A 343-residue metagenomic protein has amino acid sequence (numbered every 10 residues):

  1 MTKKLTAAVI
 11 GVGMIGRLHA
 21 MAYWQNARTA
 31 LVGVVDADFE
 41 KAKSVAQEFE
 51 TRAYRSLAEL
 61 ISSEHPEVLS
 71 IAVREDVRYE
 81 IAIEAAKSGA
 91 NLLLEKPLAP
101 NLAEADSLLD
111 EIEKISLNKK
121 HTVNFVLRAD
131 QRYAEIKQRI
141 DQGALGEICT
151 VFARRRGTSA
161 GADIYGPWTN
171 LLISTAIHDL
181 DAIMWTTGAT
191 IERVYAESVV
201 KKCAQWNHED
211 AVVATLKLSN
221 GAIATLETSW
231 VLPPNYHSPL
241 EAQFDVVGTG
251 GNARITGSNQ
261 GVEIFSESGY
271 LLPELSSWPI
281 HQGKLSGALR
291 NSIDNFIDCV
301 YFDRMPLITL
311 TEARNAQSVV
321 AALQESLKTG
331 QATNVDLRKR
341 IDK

Functional and structural regions predicted by a protein language model:
M1, V68-S70, N118, N295-K343: C-terminal helix-rich "cap/oligomerization" subdomain common to oxidoreductases
M1-F49: N-terminal Rossmann-like dinucleotide-binding module
T51-L57: Conserved SAM-binding strand-loop segment of SAM-dependent methyltransferases
R55, L93-L94, H121-V123, F152 (+1 more regions): Hydrophobic residues in well-ordered beta-strands that form the structural core
S63, E67-V68, R74-E75, Y79-F125: Beta-strand-loop-alpha-helix segment that lines the small-molecule cofactor/substrate pocket of alpha/beta enzymes
A99-G161: A contiguous active-site-proximal alpha/beta segment in oxidoreductase catalytic domains
N124-Q131, S159-Y195, N207-D210, E312-A313: Mid-domain beta-loop-alpha active-site segment that forms a flexible, acidic cofactor/metal-binding surface
L180-Q260, R290-F302, R340-K343: Contiguous beta-strand/loop segments that form the cofactor/metal-binding neighborhood of enzyme cores
